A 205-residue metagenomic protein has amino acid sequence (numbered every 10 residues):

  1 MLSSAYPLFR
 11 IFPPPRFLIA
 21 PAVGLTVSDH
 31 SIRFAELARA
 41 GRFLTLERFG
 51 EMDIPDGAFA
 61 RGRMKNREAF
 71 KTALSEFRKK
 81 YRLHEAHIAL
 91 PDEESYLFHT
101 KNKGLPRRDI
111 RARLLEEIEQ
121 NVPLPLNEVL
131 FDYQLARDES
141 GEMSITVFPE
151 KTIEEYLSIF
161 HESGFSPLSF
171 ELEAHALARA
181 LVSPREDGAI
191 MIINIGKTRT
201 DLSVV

Functional and structural regions predicted by a protein language model:
L2-D53, A86-A89, V182-V205: Gly/Thr-rich phosphate-binding beta-strand-loop-beta motif of the actin/hexokinase/Hsp70
D29, E47, K65-T72, L105 (+1 more regions): Generic alpha-helix structural propensity
I32, I54-F59, E93-S95: Short active-site-proximal "capping" loops at secondary-structure junctions
R42, A58-A69, A136-S140, V182-G188: Short, glycine- and charge-enriched coil/turn segments that flank and shape catalytic ligand pockets
L44, A60-G62, S95-H99: Switch/connector loops and helix/strand junctions flanking conserved nucleotide-binding motifs in nucleotide-processing
R48-R78: N-terminal phosphate-binding loop and adjacent alpha-helix
Y81: Active-site charged/polar residues at nucleotide-handling catalytic sites that mediate phosphoryl, nucleotidyl
E85-P184: Active-site neighborhood for divalent-cation/phosphate handling
